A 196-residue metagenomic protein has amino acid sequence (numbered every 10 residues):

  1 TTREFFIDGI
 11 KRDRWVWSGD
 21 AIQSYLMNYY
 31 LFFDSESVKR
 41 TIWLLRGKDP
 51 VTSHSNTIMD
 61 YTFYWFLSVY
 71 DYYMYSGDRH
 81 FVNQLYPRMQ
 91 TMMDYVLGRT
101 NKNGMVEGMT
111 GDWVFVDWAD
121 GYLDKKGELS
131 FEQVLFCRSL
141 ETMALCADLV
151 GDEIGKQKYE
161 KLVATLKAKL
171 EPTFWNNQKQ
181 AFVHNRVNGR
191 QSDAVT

Functional and structural regions predicted by a protein language model:
T1-T110, V114: Substrate-binding groove/exosite segments of carbohydrate-active enzymes
K48-Y64, L97-A164, A168-T196: The feature captures the catalytic groove of carbohydrate-active enzymes
